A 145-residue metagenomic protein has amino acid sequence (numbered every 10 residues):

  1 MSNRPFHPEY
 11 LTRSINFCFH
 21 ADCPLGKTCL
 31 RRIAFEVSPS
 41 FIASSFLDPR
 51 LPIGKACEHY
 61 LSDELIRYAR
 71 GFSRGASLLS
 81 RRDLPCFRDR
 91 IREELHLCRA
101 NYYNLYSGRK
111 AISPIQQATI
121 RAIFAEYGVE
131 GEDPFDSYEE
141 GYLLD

Functional and structural regions predicted by a protein language model:
M1-L78, D83-C86, I115-R121, A125-D136 (+1 more regions): Cysteine-centered metal-binding/redox modules
N16-F17, R90, G108: Conserved short-loop catalytic and cofactor-binding motifs
L65, L95-H96: Short linear sequence motifs
R81-R82, E93, A111: Short amphipathic helical patch at the helix-1/turn junction of helix-turn-helix
C86-L95, Y102: Short alpha-helical "recognition helix" segments of helix-turn-helix
C98-I112: Recognition helix of helix-turn-helix/homeodomain-like DNA-binding domains that insert into the DNA major groove
